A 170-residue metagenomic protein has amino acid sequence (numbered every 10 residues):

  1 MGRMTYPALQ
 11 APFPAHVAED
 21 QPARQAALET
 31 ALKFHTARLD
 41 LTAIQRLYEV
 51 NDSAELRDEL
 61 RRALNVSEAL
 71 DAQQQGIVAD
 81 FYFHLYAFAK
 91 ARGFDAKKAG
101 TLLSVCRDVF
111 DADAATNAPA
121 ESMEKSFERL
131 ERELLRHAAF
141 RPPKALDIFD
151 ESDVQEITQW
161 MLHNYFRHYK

Functional and structural regions predicted by a protein language model:
G2-H163: N-terminal, leucine/charged-rich tether regions that mediate assembly and partner docking in large macromolecular
